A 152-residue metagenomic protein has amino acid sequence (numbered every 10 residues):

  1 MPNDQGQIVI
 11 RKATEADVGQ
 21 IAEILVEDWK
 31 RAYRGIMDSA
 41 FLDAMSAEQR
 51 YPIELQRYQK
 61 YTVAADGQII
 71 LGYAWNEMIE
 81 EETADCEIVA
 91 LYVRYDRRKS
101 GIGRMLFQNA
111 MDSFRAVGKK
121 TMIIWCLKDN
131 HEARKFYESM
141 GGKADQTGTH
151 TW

Functional and structural regions predicted by a protein language model:
M1-D4: Acyl-donor-binding surface of acyltransferase catalytic domains
G6-I8, K12-V18, A22-D96, F107-N109 (+2 more regions): Acetyl-CoA-dependent GNAT
Q20, E87, G101, T121 (+1 more regions): Amphipathic alpha-helical recognition patches that constitute DNA-binding helices
I24, V117, S139-M140: Structural motif
R94-D96, S100, K128-D129: Active-site acidic-Proline motif in GNAT/NAT acetyltransferases
R104, D129-Q146: Conserved active-site alpha-helix within GNAT-family acetyltransferase domains
F114-W125: Conserved GNAT acetyl-CoA-binding A-motif
I124-R134, T151-W152: Conserved beta-strand-loop-alpha-helix junction that forms the acyl-donor binding cleft
